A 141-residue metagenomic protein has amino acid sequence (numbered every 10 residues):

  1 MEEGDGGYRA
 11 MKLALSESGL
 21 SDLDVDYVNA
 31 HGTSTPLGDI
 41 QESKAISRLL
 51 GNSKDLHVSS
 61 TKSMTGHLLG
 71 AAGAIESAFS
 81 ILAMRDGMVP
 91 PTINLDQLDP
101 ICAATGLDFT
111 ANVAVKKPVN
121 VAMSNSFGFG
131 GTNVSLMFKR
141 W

Functional and structural regions predicted by a protein language model:
M1-W141: Conserved "HGTGT" condensation-loop signature of ketosynthase/thiolase-family condensing enzymes that catalyze
